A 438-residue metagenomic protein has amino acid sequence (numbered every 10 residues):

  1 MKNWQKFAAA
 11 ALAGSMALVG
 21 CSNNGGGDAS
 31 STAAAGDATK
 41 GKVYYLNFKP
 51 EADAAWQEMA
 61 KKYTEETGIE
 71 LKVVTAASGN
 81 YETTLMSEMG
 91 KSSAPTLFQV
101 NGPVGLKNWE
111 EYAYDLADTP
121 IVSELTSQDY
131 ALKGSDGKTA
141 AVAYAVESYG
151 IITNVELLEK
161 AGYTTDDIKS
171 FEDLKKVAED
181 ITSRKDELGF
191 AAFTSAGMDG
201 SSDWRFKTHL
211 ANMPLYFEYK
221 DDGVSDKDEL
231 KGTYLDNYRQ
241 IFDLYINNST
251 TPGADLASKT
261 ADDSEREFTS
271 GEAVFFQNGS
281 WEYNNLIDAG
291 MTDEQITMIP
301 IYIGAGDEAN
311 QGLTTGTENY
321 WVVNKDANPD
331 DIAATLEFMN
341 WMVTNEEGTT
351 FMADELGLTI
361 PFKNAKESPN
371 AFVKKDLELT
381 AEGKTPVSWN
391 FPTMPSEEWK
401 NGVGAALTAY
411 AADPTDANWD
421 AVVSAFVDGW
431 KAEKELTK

Functional and structural regions predicted by a protein language model:
M1-V43, E65, E70, P120-I121 (+1 more regions): Short, low-complexity disordered leader/linker segments with a strong preference for bacterial N-terminal type II
K62-S127, E156-G162, K169, V274-F275: Extracytoplasmic "Venus flytrap"/periplasmic binding protein-like
E66, A161, T250, A289-D354: Extracytoplasmic/periplasmic substrate-recognition and gating elements
N101-G150, R205, T297-I299: Hinge/lid segment of periplasmic solute-binding proteins
D115-Y130, F193, G197-G200, L215-Q240 (+4 more regions): Short, solvent-exposed loop/beta-turn-alpha elements that line the ligand-binding surface or hinge of extracytoplasmic
A140-V142, Y149, K175-K227, A273: Extracytoplasmic/periplasmic solute-binding protein
E159, S183, S368, A381-K438: Conserved C-terminal helix/tail region of periplasmic/extracytoplasmic solute-binding proteins
A178-E179, V224-A257: Glycine-centered hinge/linker elements that transmit conformational signals in sensory and ligand-binding systems
